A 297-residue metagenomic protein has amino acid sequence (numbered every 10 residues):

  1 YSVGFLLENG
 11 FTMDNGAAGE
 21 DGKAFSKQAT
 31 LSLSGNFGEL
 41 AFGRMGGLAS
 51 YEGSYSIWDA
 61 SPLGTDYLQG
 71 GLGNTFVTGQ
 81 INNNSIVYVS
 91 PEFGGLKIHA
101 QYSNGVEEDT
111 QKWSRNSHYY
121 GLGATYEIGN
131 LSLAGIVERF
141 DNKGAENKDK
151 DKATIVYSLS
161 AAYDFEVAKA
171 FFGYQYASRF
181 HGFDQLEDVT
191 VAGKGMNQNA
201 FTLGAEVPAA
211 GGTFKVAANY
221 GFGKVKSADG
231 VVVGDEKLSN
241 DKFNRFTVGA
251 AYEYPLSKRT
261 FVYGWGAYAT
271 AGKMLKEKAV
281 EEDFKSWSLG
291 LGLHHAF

Functional and structural regions predicted by a protein language model:
Y1-E107, N116-H118, T125-S132: Outer membrane beta-barrel
Y1-V3, F37-A41, G95-I98, N130-G135 (+4 more regions): Repeated loop/turn-to-beta-strand initiation elements of outer-membrane beta-barrel proteins
L6-E8, G43-M45, H99-S103, A134-E138 (+5 more regions): Transmembrane beta-strands of outer-membrane beta-barrel proteins
G10-D14, G47-Y51, G105-E107, F140-N142 (+4 more regions): Structural signature of outer-membrane beta-barrel domains
A17, E52-W58, N147, G182-L186 (+2 more regions): Outer-membrane beta-barrel and related beta-rich outer-membrane complex signature in Gram-negative bacteria
A29-G35, F42, I86-S90, L122-Y126 (+5 more regions): Residues on the lipid-exposed face of transmembrane beta-strands in outer-membrane beta-barrel proteins
F93, F284-F297: Outer-membrane beta-barrel "beta-signal"
R115, Y120-A250: Detector for outer-membrane/organellar transmembrane beta-barrel domains, recognizing the amphipathic beta-strand
